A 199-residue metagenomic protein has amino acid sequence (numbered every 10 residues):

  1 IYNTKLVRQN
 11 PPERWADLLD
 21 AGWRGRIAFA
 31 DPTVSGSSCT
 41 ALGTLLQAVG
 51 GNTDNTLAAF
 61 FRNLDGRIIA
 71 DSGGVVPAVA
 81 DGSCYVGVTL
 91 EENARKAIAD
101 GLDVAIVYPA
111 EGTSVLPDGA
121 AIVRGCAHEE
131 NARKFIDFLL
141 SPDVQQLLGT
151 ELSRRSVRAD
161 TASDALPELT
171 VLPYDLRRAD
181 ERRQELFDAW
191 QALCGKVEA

Functional and structural regions predicted by a protein language model:
I1-L6, L46, L116-H128, L147: A bilobed periplasmic-binding-protein/Venus flytrap-type ligand-binding module shared by bacterial periplasmic
I1-S83: Extracytoplasmic ligand-binding site segments that recognize negatively charged/polar headgroups
T4, D31, E91-E92, E151-L152: Short secondary-structure boundary segments
A16-L19, L46, V76, A80 (+5 more regions): Non-transmembrane alpha-helical segments in soluble domains of secreted/periplasmic/extracellular proteins
A58-R62, I68-I69, D100-C126: Periplasmic-binding protein-like
A80, C84-D103: A ligand-binding cleft/hinge motif common to bilobed small-molecule-binding domains
S114, V123-R177: Mature extracytoplasmic/periplasmic domains
S163-A199: Extracellular/periplasmic bilobal clamshell ligand-binding domains
